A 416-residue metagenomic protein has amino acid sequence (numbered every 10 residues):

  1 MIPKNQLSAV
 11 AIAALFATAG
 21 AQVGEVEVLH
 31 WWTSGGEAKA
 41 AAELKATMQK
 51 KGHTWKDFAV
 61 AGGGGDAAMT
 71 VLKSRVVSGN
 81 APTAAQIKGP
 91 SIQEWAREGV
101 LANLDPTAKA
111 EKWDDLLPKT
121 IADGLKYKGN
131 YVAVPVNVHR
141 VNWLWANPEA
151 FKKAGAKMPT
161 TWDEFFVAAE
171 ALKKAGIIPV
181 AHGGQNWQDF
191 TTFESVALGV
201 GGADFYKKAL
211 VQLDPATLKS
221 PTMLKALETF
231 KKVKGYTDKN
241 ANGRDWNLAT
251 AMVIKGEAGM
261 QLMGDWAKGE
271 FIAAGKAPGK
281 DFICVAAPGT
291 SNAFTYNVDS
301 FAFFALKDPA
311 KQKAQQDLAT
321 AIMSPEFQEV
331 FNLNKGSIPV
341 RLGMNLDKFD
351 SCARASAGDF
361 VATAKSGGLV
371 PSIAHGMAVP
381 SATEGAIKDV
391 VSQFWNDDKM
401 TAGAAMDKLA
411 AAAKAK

Functional and structural regions predicted by a protein language model:
I2-A21: Gram-negative bacterial Sec-dependent N-terminal signal peptides
L7, A21-V100, T107-W113, M158 (+4 more regions): Conserved N-terminal structural module of periplasmic/extracytoplasmic solute-binding proteins
A46, K50-K51, E149, A154 (+4 more regions): Extracytoplasmic/periplasmic substrate-recognition and gating elements
P90-N142, F166, T192-E194, I283: Hinge/lid segment of periplasmic solute-binding proteins
D105-K119, G184, V200-K225, A273-A277 (+2 more regions): Short, solvent-exposed loop/beta-turn-alpha elements that line the ligand-binding surface or hinge of extracytoplasmic
K128-V136, F166-P215, A258: Extracytoplasmic/periplasmic solute-binding protein
A169, V211-N242: Glycine-centered hinge/linker elements that transmit conformational signals in sensory and ligand-binding systems
F301, V340, M344, A357-A413: C-terminal capping/gating helix-and-loop segments adjacent to ligand/active sites or protein-protein/ligand interfaces
